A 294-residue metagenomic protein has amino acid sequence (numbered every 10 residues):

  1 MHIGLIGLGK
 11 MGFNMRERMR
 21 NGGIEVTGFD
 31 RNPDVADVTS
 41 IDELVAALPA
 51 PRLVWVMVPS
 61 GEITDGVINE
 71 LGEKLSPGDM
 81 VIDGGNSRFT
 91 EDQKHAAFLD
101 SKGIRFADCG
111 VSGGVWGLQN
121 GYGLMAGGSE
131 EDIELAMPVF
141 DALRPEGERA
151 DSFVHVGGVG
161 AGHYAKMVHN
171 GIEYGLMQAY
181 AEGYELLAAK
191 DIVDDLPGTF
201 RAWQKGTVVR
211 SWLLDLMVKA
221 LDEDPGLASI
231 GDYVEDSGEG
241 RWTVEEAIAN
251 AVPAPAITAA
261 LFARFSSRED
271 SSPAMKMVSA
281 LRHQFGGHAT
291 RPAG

Functional and structural regions predicted by a protein language model:
M1-R52, K74, G78, V115-G117 (+1 more regions): NAD(P)+-binding Rossmann beta1-loop-alpha1 motif at the extreme N-terminus of oxidoreductases
I6, F29, M57, D83-G85 (+2 more regions): Structural motif
G22, K102, N250: Conserved dinucleotide-binding and phosphotransfer motif residues
V26, F106-A107, A254: Hydrophobic beta-strand scaffold residues
I41-F106: Rossmann-fold NAD(P) dinucleotide-binding segment
V67, R88-E185: Rossmann-fold dinucleotide-binding core
M125, L135, E148-R149, F153 (+1 more regions): Helical "substrate-binding/catalytic lid" subdomain of Rossmann-like NAD(P)-dependent dehydrogenases/reductases
